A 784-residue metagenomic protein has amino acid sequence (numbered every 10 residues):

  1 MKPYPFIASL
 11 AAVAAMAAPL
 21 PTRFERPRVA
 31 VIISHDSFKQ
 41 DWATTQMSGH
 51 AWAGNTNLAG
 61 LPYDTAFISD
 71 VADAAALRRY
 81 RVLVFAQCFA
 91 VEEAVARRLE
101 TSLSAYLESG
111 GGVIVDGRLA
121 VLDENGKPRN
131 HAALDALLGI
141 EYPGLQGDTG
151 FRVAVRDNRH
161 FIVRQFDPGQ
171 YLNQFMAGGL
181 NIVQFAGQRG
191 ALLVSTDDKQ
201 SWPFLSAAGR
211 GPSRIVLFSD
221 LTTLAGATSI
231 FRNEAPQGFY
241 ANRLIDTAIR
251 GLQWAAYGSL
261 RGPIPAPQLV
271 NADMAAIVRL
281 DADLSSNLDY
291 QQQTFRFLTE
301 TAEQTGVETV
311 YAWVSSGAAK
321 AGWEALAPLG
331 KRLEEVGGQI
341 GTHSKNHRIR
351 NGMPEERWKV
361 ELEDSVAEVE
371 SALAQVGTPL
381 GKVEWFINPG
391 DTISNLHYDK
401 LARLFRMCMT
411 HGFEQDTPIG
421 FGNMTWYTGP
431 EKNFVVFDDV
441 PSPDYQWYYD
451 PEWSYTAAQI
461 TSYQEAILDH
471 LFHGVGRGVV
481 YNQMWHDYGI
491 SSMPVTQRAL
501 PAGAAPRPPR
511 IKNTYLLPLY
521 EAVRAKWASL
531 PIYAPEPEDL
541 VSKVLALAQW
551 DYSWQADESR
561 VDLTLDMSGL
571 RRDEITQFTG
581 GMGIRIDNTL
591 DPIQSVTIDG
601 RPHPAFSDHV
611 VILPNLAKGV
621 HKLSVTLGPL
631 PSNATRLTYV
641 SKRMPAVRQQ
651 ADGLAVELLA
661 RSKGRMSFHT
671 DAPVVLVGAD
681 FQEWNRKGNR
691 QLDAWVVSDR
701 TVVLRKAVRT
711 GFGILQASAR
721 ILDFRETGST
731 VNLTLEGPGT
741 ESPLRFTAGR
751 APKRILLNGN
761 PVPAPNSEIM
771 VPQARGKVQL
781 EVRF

Functional and structural regions predicted by a protein language model:
A17-Y80, Q237-R243, W254, T294 (+2 more regions): Aromatic-Pro/Gly-enriched surface loop or interdomain linker that acts as a lid/target-recognition segment
A66-A72, R98-T101, K199-F204, Y257-P265 (+4 more regions): Alpha-helical scaffolding within the catalytic cores of extracellular/periplasmic polymer-degrading hydrolases
A90-P168: A glycine-rich, often tryptophan-bearing local segment used as a flexible ligand/cofactor-contacting loop or short
L145-D220, G226-A227: Catalytic beta-strand/loop cores that center a nucleophilic Ser/Cys/Thr and support acyl-enzyme chemistry
G187, S201-L205, S213-V278: N-terminal pre-catalytic segment of deacetylase/amide-hydrolase enzymes
T222, T247, G251, P535-F784: Non-catalytic C-terminal accessory domains or segments of carbohydrate-active enzymes
L260-P263, D273-L284, V376, D438-S542: Catalytic grooves of carbohydrate-active enzymes
S286-L288, R296-D399, R403, H411-M424 (+2 more regions): Metal-dependent polysaccharide deacetylase catalytic core of the NodB/CE4 family, i.e., the active-site-bearing domain
